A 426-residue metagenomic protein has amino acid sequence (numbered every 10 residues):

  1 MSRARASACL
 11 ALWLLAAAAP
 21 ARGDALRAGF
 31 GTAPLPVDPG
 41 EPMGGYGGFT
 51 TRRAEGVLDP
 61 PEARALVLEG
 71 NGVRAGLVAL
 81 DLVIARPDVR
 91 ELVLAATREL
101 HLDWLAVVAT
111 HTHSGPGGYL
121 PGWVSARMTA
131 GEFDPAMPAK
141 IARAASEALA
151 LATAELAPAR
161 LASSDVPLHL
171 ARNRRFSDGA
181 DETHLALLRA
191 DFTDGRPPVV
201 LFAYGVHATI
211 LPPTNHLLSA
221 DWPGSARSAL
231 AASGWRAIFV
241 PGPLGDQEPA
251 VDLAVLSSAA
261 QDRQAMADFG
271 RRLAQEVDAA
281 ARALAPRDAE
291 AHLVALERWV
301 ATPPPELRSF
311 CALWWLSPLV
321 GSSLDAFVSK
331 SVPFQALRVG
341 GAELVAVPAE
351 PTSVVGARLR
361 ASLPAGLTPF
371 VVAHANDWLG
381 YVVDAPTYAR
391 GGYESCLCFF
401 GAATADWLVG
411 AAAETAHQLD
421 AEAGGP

Functional and structural regions predicted by a protein language model:
M1-R3: N-terminal secretory signal peptides that target proteins for export/translocation
R5-A6, H292: Intrinsically disordered, low-complexity regions enriched in Ser/Pro/Gly/Gln/His and often acidic
S7-A17: Bacterial N-terminal signal peptides
A19-G23: Sec/Tat signal peptide C-region and signal peptidase I cleavage site
D24-S257, Q261-D268, A281-R282, R287-P426: Conserved beta-alpha junction segments in alpha/beta enzyme cores
G270-L273: Anionic-ligand-binding alpha/beta catalytic cores of soluble enzymes and soluble regulatory domains that recognize
